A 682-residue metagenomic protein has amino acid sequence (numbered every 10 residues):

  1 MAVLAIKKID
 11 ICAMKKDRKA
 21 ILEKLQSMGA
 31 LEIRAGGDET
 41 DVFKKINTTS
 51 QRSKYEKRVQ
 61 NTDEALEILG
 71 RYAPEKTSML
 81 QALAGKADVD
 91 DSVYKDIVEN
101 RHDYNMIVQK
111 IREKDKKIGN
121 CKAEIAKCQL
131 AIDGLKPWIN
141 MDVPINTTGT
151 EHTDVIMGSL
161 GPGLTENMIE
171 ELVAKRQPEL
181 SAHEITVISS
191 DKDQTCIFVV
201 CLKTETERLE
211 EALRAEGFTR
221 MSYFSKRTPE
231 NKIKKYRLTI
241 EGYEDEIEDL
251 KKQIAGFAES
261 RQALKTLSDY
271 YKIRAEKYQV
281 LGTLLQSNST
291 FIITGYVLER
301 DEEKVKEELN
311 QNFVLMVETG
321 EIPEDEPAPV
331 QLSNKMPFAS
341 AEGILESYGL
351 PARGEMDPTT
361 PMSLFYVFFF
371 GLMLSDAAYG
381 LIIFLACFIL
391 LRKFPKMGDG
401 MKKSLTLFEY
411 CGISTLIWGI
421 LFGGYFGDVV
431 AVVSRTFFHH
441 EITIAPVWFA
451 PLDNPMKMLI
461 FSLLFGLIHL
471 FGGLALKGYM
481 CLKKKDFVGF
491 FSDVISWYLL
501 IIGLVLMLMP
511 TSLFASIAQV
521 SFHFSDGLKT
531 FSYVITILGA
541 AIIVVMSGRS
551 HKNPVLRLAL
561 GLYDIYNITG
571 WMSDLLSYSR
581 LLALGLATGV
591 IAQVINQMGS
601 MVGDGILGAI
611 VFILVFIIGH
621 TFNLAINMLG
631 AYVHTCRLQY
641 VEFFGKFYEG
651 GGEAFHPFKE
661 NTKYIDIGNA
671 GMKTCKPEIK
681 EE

Functional and structural regions predicted by a protein language model:
M1-M362, L390, M397, K402-F408 (+1 more regions): Long, charged N-terminal accessory/stalk domains
A2-K7, K16-L22, Q26-I33, E303-E682: Conserved, carboxylate-rich catalytic/transport cores that coordinate ions
